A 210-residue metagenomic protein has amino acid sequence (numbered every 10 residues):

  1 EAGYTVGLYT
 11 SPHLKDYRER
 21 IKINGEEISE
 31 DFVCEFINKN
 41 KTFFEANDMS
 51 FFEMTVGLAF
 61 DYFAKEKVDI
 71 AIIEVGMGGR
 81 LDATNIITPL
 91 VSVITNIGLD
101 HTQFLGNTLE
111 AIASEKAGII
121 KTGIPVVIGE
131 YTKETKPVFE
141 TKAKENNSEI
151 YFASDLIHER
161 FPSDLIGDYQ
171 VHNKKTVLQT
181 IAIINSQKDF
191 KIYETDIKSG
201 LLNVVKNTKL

Functional and structural regions predicted by a protein language model:
A2-G3, S199-L210: Short, intrinsically disordered, charge-balanced linker/junction segments flanking boundaries in proteins
A2-T5, V177: Gly/Thr-rich phosphate-binding beta-strand-loop-beta motif of the actin/hexokinase/Hsp70
Y4-I87, L105, E134: ATP-dependent carboxylate-amine ligase catalytic core
V33, I37, K136, K174-V177 (+1 more regions): A general structural signal for well-ordered alpha-helical segments in protein cores
G57-F60, G78-L81, A113-E115, S163-D164 (+1 more regions): A generic local structural motif
K67-E74, P89-K198: Acidic, Mg2+-coordinating active-site environments of NTP-dependent enzymes
